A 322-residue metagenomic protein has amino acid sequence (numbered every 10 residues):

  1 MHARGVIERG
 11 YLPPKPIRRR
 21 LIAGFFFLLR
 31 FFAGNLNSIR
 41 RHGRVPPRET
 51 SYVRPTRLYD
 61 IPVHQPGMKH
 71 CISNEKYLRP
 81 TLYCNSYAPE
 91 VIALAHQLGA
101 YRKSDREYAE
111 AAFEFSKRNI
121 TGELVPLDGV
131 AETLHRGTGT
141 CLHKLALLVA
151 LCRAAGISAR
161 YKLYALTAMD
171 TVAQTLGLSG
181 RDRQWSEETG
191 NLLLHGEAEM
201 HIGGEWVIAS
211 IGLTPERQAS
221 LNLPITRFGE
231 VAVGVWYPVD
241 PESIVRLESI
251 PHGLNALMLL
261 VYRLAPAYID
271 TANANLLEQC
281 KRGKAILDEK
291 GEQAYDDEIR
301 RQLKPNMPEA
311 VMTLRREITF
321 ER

Functional and structural regions predicted by a protein language model:
M1-A93: Linear, non-domain "peripheral" regions
F32-T56, Y83, T167-R322: His-Asp-centered catalytic microenvironments across diverse enzyme cores, prominently the transglutaminase-like
Y59, P66-R136: Secondary-structure boundary elements
Y108-G139, A265-P266, A272, L276-Q279 (+2 more regions): Long, low-complexity, intrinsically disordered polar/charged segments
E114-F115, A150, A154, G196 (+1 more regions): Residue-level signal for well-ordered alpha-helical scaffold segments within enzymatic catalytic domains
R118-N119, A154-S158, H201-G204: Short hydrophobic alpha-helical module
E123-T189: Active-site neighborhood of thiol-dependent amide/isopeptide-bond enzymes
